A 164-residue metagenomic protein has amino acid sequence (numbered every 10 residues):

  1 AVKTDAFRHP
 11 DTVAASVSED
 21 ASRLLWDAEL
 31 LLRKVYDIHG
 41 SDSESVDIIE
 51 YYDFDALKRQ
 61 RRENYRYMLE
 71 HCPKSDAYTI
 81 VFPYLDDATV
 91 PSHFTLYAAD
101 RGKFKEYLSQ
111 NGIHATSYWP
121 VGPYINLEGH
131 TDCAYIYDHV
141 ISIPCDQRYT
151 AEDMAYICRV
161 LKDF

Functional and structural regions predicted by a protein language model:
V2-F164: PLP-dependent aminotransferase class I/II
